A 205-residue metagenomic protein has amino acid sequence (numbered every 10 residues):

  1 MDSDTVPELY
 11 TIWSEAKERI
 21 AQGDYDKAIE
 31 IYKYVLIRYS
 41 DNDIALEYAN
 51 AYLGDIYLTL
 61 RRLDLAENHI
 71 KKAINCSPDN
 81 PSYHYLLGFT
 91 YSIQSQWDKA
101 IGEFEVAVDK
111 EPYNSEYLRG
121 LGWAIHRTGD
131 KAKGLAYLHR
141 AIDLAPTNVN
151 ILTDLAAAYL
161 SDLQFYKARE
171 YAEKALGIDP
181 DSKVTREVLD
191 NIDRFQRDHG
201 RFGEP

Functional and structural regions predicted by a protein language model:
L9, D43-E47, P81-S82, S115-E116 (+2 more regions): Helix-start (N-cap) detector for alpha-helical repeat units in TPR-like alpha-solenoids, especially tetratricopeptide
Y48-Y52, L86, G120, D154 (+1 more regions): Canonical tetratricopeptide repeat
